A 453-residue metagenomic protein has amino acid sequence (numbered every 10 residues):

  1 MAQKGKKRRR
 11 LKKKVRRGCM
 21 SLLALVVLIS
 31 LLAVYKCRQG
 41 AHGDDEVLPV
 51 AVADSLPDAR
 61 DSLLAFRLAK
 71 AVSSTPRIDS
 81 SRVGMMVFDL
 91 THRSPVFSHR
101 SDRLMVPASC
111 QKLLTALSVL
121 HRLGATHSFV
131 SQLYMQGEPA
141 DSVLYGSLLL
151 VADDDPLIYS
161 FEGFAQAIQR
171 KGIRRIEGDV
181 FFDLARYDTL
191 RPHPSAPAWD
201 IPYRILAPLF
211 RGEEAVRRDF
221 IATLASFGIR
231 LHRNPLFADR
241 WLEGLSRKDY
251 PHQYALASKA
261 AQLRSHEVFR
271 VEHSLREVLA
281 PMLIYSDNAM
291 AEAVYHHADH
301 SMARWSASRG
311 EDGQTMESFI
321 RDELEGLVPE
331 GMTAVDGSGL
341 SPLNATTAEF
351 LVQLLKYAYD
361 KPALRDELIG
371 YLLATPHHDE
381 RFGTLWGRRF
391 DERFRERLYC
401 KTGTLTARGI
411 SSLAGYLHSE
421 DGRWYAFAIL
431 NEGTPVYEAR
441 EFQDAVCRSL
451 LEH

Functional and structural regions predicted by a protein language model:
M1-V15: N-terminal Lys/Arg-rich, disordered targeting/topogenic segments
M20-A33: Hydrophobic membrane-insertion alpha-helices, especially the h-region of bacterial N-terminal signal peptides
R38-L104, Q166-K171: Beta-lactamase-like hydrolase cores
S74, V96-S98, D299-H453: Small-residue-rich helix-loop
R93, P107-T126, V180, D219-F220 (+2 more regions): Active-site SXXK
H121-Q136, R233-F237, R365-G370: Short, well-structured active-site flanking segments
Y145-L224: Polar, glycine-rich mid-to-C-terminal structural blocks that act as macromolecule-binding/assembly scaffolds
R175, W199, R204-G370: A small/polar active-site loop signature that marks catalytic segments
